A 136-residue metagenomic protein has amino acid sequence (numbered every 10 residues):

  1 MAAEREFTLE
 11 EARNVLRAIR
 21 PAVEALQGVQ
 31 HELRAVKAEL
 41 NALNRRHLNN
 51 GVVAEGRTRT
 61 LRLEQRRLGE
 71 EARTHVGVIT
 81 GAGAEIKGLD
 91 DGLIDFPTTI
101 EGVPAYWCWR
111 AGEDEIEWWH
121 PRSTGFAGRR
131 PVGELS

Functional and structural regions predicted by a protein language model:
M1-R46: Long, hydrophobic N-terminal alpha-helical segment
F7, N14, P21, R67 (+2 more regions): Short, flexible coil/linker segments at or flanking structured domains
E10, R17, E24, H31 (+4 more regions): Residue-level signal for the start and early helices of compact helical domains
L16, L61, D90-L93: Short secondary-structure boundary micro-motifs
A22, V29, V36-E39, L43 (+5 more regions): Amphipathic coiled-coil alpha-helices
E70-S136: Glycine-rich, aromatic-bearing surface loops/beta-hairpins
